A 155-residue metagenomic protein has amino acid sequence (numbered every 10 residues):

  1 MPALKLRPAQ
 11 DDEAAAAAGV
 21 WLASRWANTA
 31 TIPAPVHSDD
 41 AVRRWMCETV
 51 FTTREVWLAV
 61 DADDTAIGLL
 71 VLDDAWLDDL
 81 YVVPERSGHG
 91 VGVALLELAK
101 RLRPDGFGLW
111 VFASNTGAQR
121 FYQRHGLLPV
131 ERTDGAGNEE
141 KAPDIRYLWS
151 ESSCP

Functional and structural regions predicted by a protein language model:
M1-D12, I145, E151-P155: Conserved N-terminal entry element of GNAT/NAT acetyltransferase domains
A14, G19-C47: Conserved GNAT-fold acetyl-CoA-binding loop/helix
M46-L58, W76: A short helix-loop-beta-strand connector motif used in the catalytic cores of GNAT acetyltransferases and, in some
R54-L70: Conserved beta-hairpin
L77-S87, V111-F112: A short, internal acetyl-CoA/4′-phosphopantetheine-binding micro-motif in the GNAT/acyltransferase core
G88-R101, R120, R124: Conserved acetyl-CoA-binding loop-helix of GNAT-fold acetyltransferases
L102-S114: Conserved GNAT acetyl-CoA-binding A-motif
Q123-R132: Conserved acetyl-CoA-binding loop of GNAT-fold acetyltransferases
